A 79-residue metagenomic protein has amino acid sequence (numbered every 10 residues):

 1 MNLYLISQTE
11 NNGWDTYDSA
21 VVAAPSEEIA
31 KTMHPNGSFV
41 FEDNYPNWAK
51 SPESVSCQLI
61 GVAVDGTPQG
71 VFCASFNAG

Functional and structural regions predicted by a protein language model:
M1-D15: Short aromatic-glycine-(Arg/Gly/Cys) micro-motifs in beta-strand/loop hairpins
D15-P25: A short, exposed loop/beta-hairpin motif centered on an aromatic-Gly-Thr core
P25-S26, V62: Short beta-strand-to-coil "C-cap" segments at the C-terminal boundary of structured domains/repeats, marking
I29-M33: Short amphipathic alpha-helices within nucleic acid-binding modules
N36-G79: Short, mixed-charge low-complexity intrinsically disordered segments
